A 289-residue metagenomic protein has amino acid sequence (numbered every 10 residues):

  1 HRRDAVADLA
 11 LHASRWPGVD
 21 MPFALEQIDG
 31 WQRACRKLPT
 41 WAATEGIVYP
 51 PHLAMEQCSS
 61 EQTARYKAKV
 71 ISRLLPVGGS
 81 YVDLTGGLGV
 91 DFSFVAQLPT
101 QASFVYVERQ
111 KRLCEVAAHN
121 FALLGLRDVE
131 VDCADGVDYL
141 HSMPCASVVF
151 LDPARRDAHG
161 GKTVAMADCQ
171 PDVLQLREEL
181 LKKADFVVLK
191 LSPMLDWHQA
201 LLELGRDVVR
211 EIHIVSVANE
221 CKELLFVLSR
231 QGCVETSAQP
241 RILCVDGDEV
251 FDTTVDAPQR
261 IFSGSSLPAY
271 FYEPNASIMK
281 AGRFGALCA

Functional and structural regions predicted by a protein language model:
H1, L11, F150, R155-A289: Class I S-adenosyl-L-methionine
H1-T44, P50: A short N-terminal interaction module
C58, T85-V90: Class I SAM-dependent methyltransferase "Motif I" SAM/SAH-binding loop
C58-V77: Conserved alpha-helix/loop element of class I SAM-dependent methyltransferases that forms part of the SAM/SAH-binding
V77-G87: Conserved class I S-adenosyl-L-methionine
L88-Q101: Conserved SAM-binding loop of SAM-dependent methyltransferases across substrates and taxa, primarily the Class I
Q101-V107: Short beta-strand element of Class I
V107-V148: S-adenosyl-L-methionine
